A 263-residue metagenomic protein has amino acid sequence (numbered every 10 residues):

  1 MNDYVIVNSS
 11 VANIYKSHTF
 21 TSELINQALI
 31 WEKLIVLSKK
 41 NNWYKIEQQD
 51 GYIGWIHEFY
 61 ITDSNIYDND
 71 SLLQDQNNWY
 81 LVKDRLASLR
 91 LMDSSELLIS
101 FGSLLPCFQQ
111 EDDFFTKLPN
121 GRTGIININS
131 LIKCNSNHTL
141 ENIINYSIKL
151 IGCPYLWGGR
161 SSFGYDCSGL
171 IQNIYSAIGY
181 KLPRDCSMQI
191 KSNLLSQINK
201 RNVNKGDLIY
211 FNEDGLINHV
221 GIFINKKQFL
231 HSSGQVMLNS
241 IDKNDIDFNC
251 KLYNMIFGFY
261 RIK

Functional and structural regions predicted by a protein language model:
M1-I6, T19, N26, I30-N41 (+3 more regions): Boundary regions of SH3-family modules and the immediately adjacent low-complexity/disordered segments in eukaryotic
V11, W43, D113, K227-Q228: Structural motif
S147, G159-I178: Active-site nucleophilic cysteine motif
Y155-G159, R184-D185: Surface-exposed patches in mature extracellular/periplasmic domains of secreted proteins
Y180-L238, D242-N244: ...with weaker cross-activation on analogous glycine-rich loops/strands in unrelated enzymes
N244-K251: Short proline/glycine-enriched turn/loop segments at secondary-structure junctions
K251-K263: Low-complexity, Gly/Ser/Thr/Pro-rich intrinsically disordered linker/tail segments
